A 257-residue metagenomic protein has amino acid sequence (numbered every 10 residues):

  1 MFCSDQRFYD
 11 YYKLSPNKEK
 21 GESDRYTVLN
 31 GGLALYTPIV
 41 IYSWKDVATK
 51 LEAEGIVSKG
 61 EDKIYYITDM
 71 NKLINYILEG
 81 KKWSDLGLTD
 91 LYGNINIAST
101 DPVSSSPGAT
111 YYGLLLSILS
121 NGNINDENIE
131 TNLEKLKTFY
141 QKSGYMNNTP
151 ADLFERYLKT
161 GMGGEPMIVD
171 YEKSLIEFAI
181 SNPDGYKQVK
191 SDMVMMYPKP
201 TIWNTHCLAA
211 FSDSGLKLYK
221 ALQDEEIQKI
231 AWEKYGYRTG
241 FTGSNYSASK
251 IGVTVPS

Functional and structural regions predicted by a protein language model:
M1-Y92, K250-G252: N-terminal segment of the mature folded domain
D5-R7, W44-A48, P102, E172-S174 (+1 more regions): Solvent-exposed coil/turn segments that connect beta secondary-structure elements in extracytoplasmic/periplasmic
Y12-L29, F178-M196: Ligand-binding "clamshell"
T27-I41, L133-K142, N148, Y186-L216: Periplasmic-binding protein-like
V47-E52, S104, I118-N125, D213-K217: Short helix-loop capping/hinge motifs at secondary-structure junctions, enriched in acidic/polar residues
M70-V103, E134-D152: Alpha-helix-centered segments that form part of catalytic cores
T110-V194: Ligand-binding pocket segment of bilobal, Venus flytrap-like solute-binding proteins
A210-S257: Extracellular/periplasmic juxtamembrane helices and adjacent flexible linkers that interface with membrane partners
